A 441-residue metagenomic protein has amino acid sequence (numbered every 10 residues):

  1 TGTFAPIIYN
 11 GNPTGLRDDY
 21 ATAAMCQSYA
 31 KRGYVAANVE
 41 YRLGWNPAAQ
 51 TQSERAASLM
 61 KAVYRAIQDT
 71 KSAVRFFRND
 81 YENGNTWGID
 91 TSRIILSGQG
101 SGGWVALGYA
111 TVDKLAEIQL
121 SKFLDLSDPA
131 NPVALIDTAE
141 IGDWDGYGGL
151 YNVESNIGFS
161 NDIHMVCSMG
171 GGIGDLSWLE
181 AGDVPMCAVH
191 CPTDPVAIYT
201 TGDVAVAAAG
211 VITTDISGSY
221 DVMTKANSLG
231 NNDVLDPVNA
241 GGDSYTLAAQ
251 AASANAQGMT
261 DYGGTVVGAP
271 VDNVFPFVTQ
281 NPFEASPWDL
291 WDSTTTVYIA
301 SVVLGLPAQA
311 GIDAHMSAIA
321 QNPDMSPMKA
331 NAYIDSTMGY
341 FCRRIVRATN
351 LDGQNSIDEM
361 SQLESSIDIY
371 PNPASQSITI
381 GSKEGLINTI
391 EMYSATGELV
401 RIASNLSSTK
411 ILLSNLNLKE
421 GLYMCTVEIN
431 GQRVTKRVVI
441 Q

Functional and structural regions predicted by a protein language model:
T1-A24, S28: Short, surface-exposed "cap/lid" segments of acyl-processing enzymes
N10-Y20, V184-T279, S286: Active-site-adjacent alpha-helix of alpha/beta-hydrolase-fold enzymes
G33-N46: Conserved alpha/beta-hydrolase
E54-Q68, S72-G100, L115-L120: Gly/Ser-rich "nucleophile elbow"/oxyanion-hole loop immediately N-terminal to the catalytic nucleophile in hydrolases
G98-G108: Glycine-rich nucleophile elbow surrounding the catalytic serine of serine-hydrolase chemistry
S127-V234: The feature captures the conserved acid-bearing segment of alpha/beta-hydrolase catalytic domains
S286-G353: Catalytic active-site module of serine/aspartate enzymes centered on a nucleophile-bearing elbow/loop
M360-Q441: C-terminal outer-membrane/trafficking sorting elements
